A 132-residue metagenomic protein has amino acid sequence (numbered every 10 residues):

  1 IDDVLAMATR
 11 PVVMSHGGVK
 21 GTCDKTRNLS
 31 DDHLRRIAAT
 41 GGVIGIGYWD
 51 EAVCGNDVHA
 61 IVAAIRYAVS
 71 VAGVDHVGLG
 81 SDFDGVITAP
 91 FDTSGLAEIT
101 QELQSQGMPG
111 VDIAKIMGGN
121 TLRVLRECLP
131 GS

Functional and structural regions predicted by a protein language model:
I1-V13, T26-G41, H59-D75: Histidine/acidic residue-rich metal-binding segments in metalloenzymes
V4, G78-G80, A114-G118: Beta-strand segments within the central parallel beta-sheet cores of soluble alpha/beta enzyme folds
A8, G18-V19, Y48-D50, F83-G85: Active-site-proximal loop/turn and secondary-structure-junction residues that shape catalytic pockets, frequently
H16, I44, D82, I113 (+1 more regions): Conserved, mostly hydrophobic/aromatic
G18-N28, E51-V62: Active-site glycine- and acidic-residue-rich loops that bind and position anionic ligands or nucleotide-like cofactors
A38-V53: A conserved active-site cap/scaffold subdomain adjacent to cofactor or substrate pockets
Y48, A72-T93: Short acidic/histidine-rich active-site segments
F91-S132: Mid-to-C-terminal alpha-helical segments outside catalytic/metal-binding sites
